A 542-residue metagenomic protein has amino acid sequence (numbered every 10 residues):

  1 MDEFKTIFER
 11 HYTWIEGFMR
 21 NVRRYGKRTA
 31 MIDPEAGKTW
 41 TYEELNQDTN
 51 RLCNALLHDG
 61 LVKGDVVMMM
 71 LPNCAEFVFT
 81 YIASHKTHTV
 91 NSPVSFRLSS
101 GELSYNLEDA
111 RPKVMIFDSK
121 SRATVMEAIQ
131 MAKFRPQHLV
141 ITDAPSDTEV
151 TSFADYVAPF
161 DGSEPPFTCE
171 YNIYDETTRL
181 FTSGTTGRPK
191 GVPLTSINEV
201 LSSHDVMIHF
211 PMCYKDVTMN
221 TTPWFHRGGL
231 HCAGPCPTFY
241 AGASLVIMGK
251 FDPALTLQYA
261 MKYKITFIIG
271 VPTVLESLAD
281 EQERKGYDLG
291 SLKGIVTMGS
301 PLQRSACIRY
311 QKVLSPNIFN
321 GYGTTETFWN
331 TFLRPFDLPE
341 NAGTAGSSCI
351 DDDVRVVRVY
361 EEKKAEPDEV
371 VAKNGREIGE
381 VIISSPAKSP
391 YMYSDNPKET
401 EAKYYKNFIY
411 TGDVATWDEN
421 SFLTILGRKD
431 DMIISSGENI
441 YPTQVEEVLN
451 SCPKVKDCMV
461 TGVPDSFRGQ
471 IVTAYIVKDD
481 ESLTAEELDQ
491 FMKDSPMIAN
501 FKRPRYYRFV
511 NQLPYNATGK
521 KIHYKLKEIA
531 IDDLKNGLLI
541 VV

Functional and structural regions predicted by a protein language model:
G26-T29, I141, S146-T148, A158-F181 (+2 more regions): Conserved pre-ATP/AMP-binding loop-to-beta segment of ANL
K27-C74, V78-I82, S99-S104: Conserved AMP-binding/adenylate-forming core of the ANL superfamily
T39-E43, T177-L201: Conserved AMP-binding A3 loop
H58-D59, K86-V157, K478-E481: Structural core segment of the AMP-binding/adenylate-forming
L98, Y105, M115-F117, I268 (+6 more regions): AMP-binding/adenylate-forming catalytic core of the ANL superfamily
T142, M497-K521, G537-V542: AMP-binding/adenylate-forming catalytic domain of the ANL superfamily
V200-V217, F225-F267, S277, E281-E283: Conserved AMP-binding/adenylation subdomain of ANL enzymes
Y240, I265-G270, A279-N341, C349 (+1 more regions): Gly/Ser/Thr-rich phosphate-binding loop
